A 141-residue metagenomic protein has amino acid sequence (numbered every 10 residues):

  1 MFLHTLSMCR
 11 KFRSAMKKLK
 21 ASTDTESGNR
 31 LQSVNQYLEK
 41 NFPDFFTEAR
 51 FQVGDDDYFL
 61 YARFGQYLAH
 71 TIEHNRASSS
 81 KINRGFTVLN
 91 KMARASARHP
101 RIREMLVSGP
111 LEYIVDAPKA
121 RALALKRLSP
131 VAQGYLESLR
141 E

Functional and structural regions predicted by a protein language model:
A15-Y61: Long, low-complexity, highly charged intrinsically disordered regions
F59-A69: HEAT-repeat alpha-solenoid elements in large eukaryotic scaffold proteins
H99-E141: Amphipathic alpha-helical binding modules
